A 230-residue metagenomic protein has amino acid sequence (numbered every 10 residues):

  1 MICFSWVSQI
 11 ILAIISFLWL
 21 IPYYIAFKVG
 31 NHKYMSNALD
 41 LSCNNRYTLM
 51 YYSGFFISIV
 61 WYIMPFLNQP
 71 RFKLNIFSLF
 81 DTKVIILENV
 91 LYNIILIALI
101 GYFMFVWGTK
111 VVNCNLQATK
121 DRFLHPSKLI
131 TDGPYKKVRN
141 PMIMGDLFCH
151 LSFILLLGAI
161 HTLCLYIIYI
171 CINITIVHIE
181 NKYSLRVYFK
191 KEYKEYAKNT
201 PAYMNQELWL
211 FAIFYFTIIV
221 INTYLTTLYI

Functional and structural regions predicted by a protein language model:
M1-T131, F148-Y188, K194-I230: Membrane-anchoring alpha-helices and their flanking helix-loop junctions
D132, K136-M144: Histidine-centered phosphotransfer motif of kinases
R139, F189-K190: Helix-capping/helix-break motifs at membrane-protein junctions, especially on the cytosolic side just before or after
